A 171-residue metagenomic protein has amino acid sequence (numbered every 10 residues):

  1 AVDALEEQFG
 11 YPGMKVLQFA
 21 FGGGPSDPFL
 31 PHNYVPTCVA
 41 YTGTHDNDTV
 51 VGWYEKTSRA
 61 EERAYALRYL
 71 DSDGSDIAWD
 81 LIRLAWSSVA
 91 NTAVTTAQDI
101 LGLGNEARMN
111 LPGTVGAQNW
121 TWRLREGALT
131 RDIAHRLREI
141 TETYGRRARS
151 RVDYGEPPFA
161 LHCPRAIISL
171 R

Functional and structural regions predicted by a protein language model:
A1-F159, C163-P164, L170: Catalytic cores of glycan-processing enzymes that make or break glycosidic bonds
